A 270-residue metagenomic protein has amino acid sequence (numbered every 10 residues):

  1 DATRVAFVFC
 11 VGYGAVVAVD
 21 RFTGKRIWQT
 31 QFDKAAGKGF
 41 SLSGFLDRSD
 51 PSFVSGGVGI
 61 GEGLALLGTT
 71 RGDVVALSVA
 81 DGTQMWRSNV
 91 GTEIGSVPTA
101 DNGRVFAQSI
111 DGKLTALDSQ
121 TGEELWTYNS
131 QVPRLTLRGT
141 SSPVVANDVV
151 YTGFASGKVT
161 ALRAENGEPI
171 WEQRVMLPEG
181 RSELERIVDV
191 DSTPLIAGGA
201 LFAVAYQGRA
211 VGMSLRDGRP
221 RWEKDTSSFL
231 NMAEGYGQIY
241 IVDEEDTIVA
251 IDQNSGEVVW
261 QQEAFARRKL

Functional and structural regions predicted by a protein language model:
D1, Q29-G59, Q84-D101, E124-N147 (+3 more regions): Extracytoplasmic beta-rich repeat domains
D1-G12: Beta-strand-rich domains and repeat architectures in extracellular enzymes and scaffolds, especially beta-propellers
A6-F7, A65, V105, V150 (+2 more regions): Hydrophobic beta-strand positions that form the internal "hydrophobic ladder" of WD40/Gbeta-like beta-propeller blades
V11-G12, T69-T70, S109-I110, F154-A155 (+3 more regions): Structural signature of WD-repeat beta-propellers
G12, V16-G24, T30-F32: Beta-propeller domains
D20-T23, S78-D81, D118-G122, R163-G167 (+2 more regions): Short loop/turn segments that connect beta-strands within beta-propeller blades
I241, T247-Q253, V259-L270: C-terminal soluble interaction/assembly domains
